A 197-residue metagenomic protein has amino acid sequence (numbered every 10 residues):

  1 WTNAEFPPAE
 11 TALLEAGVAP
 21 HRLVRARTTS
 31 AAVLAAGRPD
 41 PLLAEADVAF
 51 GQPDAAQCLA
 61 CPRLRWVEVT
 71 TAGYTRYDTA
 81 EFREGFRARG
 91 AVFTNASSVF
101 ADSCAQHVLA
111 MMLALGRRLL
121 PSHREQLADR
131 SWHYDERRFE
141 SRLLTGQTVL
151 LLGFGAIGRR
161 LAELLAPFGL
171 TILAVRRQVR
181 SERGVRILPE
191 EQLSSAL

Functional and structural regions predicted by a protein language model:
W1-T94: An N-terminal-biased, well-structured beta-alpha scaffold segment characteristic of Rossmann-like dinucleotide-binding
T2-A4, A72, S98, F154 (+1 more regions): Cofactor-binding loop segments of dinucleotide-utilizing enzymes, especially the Rossmann-like FAD- and NAD(P)+-binding
P8, R76, A101-D102, R159: Loop/helix-junction capping segments adjacent to catalytic residues or to phosphate/diphosphate-binding pockets
A26-L34, D47-Q52, A128-D135, E182-E190: Short gly/ser/thr-rich secondary-structure transition/capping motifs
F86-T148, E163: Phosphate-binding beta-alpha-beta segment of Rossmann-like dinucleotide-binding domains, i.e., the NAD(P)
R137-L197: Rossmann-like dinucleotide/phosphate-binding beta-alpha-beta segment
